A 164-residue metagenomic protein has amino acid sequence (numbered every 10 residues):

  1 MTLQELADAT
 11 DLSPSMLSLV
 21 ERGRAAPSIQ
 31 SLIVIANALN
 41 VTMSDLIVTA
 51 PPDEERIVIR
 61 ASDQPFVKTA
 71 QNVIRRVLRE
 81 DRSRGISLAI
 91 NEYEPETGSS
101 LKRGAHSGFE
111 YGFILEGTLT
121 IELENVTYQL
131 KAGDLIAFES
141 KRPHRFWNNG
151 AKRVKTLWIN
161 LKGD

Functional and structural regions predicted by a protein language model:
M1-S18: Short alpha-helical DNA-recognition segment
L6, S28-L39, M43-I47: Hydrophobic micro-packing sites on short alpha-helices
Q64-T97, L101-K102, W158-D164: A short glycine-rich, His/Asp/Glu-containing loop-to-beta-strand
V73, R84, K131, S140-D164: Ligand-binding loop in jelly-roll beta-barrel domains
I90-E94, A105-I121: Short, conserved beta-strand element in jelly-roll/cupin
S99, E110, G117-E122, L135 (+1 more regions): Short beta-strand segments in beta-sandwich/barrel cores
E124-E139: Short acidic-glycine-tyrosine-enriched beta hairpin
